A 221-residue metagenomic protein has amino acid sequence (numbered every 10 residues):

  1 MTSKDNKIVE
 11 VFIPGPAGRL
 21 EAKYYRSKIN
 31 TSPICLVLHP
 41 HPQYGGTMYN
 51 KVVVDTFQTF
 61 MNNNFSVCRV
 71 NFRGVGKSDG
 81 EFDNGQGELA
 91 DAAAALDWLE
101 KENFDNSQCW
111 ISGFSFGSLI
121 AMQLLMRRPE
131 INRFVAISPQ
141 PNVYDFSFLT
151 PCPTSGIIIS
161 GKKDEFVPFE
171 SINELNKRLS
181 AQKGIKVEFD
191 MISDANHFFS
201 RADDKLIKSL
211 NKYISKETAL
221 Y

Functional and structural regions predicted by a protein language model:
I13-F104: Serine-hydrolase catalytic machinery in alpha/beta-hydrolase-like enzymes
G80, A195-I207: Catalytic histidine-centered segment of alpha/beta-hydrolase-like enzymes
F104-F114: Alpha/beta-hydrolase fold nucleophile elbow
G113-A121: Gly/Ala-rich beta-loop-alpha elbow adjacent to hydrolase catalytic centers
C152, I157-S160, D164: Short beta-strand/loop motif that positions the catalytic acidic residue of the alpha/beta-hydrolase fold
K163-V167, H197-F198: Acidic catalytic loop of the alpha/beta-hydrolase fold
P168-R178: Short alpha-helix in the alpha/beta-hydrolase fold that links the catalytic acid
K177-F198: Catalytic histidine neighborhood in serine/cysteine hydrolases with alpha/beta-hydrolase-type architecture
